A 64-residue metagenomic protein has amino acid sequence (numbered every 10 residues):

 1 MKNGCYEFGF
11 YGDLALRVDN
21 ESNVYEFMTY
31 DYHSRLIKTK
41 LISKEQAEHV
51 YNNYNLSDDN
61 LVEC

Functional and structural regions predicted by a protein language model:
M1-K2: N-terminal helix-cap/turn-to-beta initiation motif at the start of protein domains
C5-V62: Acidic, low-complexity, intrinsically disordered interaction modules
